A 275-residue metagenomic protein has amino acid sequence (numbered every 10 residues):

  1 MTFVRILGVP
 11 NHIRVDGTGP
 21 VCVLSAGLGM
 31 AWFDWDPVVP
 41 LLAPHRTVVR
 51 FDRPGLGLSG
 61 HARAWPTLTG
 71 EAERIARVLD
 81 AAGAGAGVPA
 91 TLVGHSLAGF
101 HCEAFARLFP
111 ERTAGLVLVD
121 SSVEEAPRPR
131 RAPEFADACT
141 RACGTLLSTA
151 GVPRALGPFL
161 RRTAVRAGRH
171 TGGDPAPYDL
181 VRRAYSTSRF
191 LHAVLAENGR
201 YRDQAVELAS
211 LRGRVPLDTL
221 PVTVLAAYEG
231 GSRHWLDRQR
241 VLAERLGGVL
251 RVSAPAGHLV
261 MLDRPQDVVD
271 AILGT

Functional and structural regions predicted by a protein language model:
M1-P10: N-terminal cap/lid segment of alpha/beta-hydrolase-fold proteins
V9-L58, L108: Conserved HGGG/HGGXW glycine-rich cap/lid loop of the alpha/beta-hydrolase fold
V23-G27, H95, D120: The conserved beta1-alpha1 loop
R50-L97, H101, R107-F109, A126: Active-site loop/oxyanion-hole signature of alpha/beta-hydrolase fold enzymes
G87, R112-T113, A256: Core-facing hydrophobic residues within beta-strands of well-ordered domains
R107, V117-P153: Flexible "cap/lid" loop of the alpha/beta hydrolase fold
L156, P177-A254: Conserved serine/cysteine hydrolase catalytic core
E244-T275: Catalytic active-site module of serine/aspartate enzymes centered on a nucleophile-bearing elbow/loop
